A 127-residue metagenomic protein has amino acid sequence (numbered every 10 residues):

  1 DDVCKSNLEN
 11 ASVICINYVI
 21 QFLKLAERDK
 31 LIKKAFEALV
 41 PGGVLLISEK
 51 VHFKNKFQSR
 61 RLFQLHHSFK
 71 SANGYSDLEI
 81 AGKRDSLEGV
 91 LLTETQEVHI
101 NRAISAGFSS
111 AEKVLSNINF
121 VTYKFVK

Functional and structural regions predicted by a protein language model:
D2-C4, V51: Adenine-nucleotide cofactor-binding loop residues
C4-I14: A short acidic, Gly/Pro-enriched loop at the edge of an enzyme's catalytic core that lines a small-molecule cofactor
C15, L46: A conserved beta-strand element that flanks and buttresses the S-adenosyl-L-methionine
Y18-Q21, E49: Short catalytic micro-motifs in class I SAM-dependent methyltransferases
D29-P41: A short glycine-rich, Lys/Arg-flanked "PGG" loop and its adjoining helix->strand segment in the class I
S48-A106: C-terminal alpha-helical "lid/dimerization" subdomain adjacent to the S-adenosyl-L-methionine
I100-K127: Core SAM-dependent methyltransferase catalytic element
